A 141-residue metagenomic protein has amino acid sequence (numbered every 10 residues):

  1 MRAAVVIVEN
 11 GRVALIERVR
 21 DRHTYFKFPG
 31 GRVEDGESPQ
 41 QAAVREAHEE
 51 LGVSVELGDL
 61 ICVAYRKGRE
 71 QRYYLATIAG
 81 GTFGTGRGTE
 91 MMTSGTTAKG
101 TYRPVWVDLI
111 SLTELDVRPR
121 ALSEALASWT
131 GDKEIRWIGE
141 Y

Functional and structural regions predicted by a protein language model:
M1-A14, R32-D35: Conserved N-terminal beta-strand and adjoining loop/helix that marks the start of the Nudix/MutT-like hydrolase domain
I7-V8, L15, A76, W106: Conserved hydrophobic "DFG−1" position in protein kinase catalytic cores
R18: Short loop/turn segments immediately following the C-termini of beta-strands
D21-T24: A conserved beta-turn-beta hairpin within the catalytic core of GNAT-like acetyltransferases that forms part
K27-F28: A short gly/proline-enriched turn/hairpin at secondary-structure junctions
V33-E56, A64-R118, E140-Y141: Unchanged
V117-Y141: Charged phosphate-binding loop/patch that engages nucleotide di/tri-phosphates or the phosphate backbone of nucleic
